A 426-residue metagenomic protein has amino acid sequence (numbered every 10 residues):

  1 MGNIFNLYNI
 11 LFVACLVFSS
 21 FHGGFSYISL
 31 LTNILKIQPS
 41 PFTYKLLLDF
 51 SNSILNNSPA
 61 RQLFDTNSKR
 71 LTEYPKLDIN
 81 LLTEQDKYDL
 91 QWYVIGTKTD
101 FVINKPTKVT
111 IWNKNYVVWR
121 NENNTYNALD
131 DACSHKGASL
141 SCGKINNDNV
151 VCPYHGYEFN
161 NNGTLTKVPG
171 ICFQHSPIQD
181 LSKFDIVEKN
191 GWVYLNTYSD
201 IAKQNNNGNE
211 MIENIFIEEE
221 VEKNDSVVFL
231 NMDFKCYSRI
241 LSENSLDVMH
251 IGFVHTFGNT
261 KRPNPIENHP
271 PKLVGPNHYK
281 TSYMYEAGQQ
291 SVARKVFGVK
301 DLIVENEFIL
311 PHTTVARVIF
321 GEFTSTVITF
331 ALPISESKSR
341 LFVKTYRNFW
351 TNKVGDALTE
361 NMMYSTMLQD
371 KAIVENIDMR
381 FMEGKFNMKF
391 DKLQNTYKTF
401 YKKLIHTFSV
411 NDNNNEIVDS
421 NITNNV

Functional and structural regions predicted by a protein language model:
M1-L11: Classical eukaryotic N-terminal signal peptides for Sec-dependent ER targeting/secretion, especially the positively
F12-L16, G24-S26: N-terminal chloroplast transit peptides
F25-S29, I34, K45, L63: N-terminal mitochondrial targeting presequence
Q38-K98, I178-K189, V193-N224: Replace "small metal-dependent catalytic modules" with "small catalytic or cofactor-binding modules
N57, T66, T125, I201 (+1 more regions): C-terminal catalytic domain of Rieske-type non-heme iron oxygenases
Y88-V94, V102, T164-G170, H250-V254 (+1 more regions): Short Pro/Gly-enriched beta-strand edge/turn motifs at strand-loop
W92, N104-K108, N115-Y116, K183 (+4 more regions): Short, acidic/polar N-cap/turn motifs at the starts of alpha helices
V94-E219, N421, V426: Rieske [2Fe-2S] iron-sulfur-binding domain
